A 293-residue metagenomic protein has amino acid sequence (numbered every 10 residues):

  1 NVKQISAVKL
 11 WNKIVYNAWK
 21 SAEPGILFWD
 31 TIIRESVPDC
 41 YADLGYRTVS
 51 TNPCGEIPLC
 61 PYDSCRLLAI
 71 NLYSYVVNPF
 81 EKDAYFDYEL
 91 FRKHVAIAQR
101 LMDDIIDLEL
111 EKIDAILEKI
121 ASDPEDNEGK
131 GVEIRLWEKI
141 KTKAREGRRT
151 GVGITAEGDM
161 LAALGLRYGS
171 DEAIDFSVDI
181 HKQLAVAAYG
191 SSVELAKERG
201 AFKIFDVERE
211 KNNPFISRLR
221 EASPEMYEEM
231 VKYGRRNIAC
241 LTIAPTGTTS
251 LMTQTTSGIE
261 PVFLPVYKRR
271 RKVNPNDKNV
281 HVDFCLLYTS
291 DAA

Functional and structural regions predicted by a protein language model:
N1-N12: Polar, glycine-rich mid-to-C-terminal structural blocks that act as macromolecule-binding/assembly scaffolds
W11-I14, W19, W29-S36, C40-Y46 (+2 more regions): Conserved mixed alpha/beta core segments that line enzyme active sites in large multi-domain catalysts
K13, A156-M160, F176, S191: A general alpha-helix detector
A18-A144, R149, I154-L164, T255-T256 (+1 more regions): Function-dense linear segments that define catalytic or interfacial modules in macromolecule-processing proteins
H94-K141, R145, R167-T246, Q254: Internal maturation/activation junctions in enzymes
S170, D277, L286-L287: Serine-centered coil/turn micro-motif
Y288-A293: Conserved small/polar residues in nucleotide/adenosyl-binding loops
